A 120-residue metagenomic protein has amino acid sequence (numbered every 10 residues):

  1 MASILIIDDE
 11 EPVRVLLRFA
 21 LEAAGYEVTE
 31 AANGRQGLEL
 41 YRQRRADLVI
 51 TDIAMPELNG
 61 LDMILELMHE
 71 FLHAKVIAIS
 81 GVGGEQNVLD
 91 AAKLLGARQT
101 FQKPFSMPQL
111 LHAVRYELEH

Functional and structural regions predicted by a protein language model:
D8, D52: Active-site residues of response regulator receiver
V15-A23: Charged docking surfaces used in two-component/phosphorelay signaling
G25-A32, L40: Short hydrophobic/Thr-rich beta-strand motif most characteristic of the beta2 strand and flanking loop of CheY-like
N33-Q36, N59-M63: Acidic catalytic/metal-coordinating carboxylates
M55: Receiver (REC) domain active-site loop signature in two-component systems and cognate sites in sensor histidine kinases
D62, G83-F101, H112: Alpha4 helix (beta4-alpha4-beta5 surface) of REC/receiver domains from two-component response regulators
I79-S80: Hydrophobic/aromatic residues positioned on beta-strands within the core alpha/beta folds
F105-V114: C-terminal output helix
